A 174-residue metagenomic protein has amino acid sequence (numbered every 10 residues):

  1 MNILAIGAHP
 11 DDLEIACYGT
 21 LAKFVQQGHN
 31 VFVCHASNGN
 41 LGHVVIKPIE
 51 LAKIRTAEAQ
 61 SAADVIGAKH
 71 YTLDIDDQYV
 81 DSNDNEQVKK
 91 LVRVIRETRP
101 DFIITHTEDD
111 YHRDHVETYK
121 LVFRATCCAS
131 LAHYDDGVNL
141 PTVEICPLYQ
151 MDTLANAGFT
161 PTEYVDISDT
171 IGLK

Functional and structural regions predicted by a protein language model:
M1-L4, S82-K174: Metal-dependent de-N-acetylase/amidase catalytic core
M1-T98: Active-site rim/loop-helix segments in enzyme catalytic domains that contact anionic ligands
